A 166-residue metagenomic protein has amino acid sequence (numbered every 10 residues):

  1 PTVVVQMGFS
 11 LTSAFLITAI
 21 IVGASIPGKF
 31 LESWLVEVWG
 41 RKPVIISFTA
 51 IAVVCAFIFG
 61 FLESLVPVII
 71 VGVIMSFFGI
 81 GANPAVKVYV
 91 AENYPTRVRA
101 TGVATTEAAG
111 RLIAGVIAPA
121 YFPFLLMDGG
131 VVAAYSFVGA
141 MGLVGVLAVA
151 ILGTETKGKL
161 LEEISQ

Functional and structural regions predicted by a protein language model:
P1-Q166: Transmembrane-helix signature of 12-pass secondary carriers
